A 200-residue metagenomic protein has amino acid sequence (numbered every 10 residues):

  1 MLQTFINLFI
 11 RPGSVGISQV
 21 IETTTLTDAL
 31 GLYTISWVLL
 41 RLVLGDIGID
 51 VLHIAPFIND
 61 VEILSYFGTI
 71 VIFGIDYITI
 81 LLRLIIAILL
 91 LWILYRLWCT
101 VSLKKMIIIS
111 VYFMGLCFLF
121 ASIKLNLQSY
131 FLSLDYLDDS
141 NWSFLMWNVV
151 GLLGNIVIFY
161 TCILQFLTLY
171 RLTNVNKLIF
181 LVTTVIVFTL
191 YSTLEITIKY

Functional and structural regions predicted by a protein language model:
M1-I72: N-terminal juxtamembrane cytosolic/stromal segments of multi-pass membrane proteins
M1-P12, G68-A87, N148-N155: Alpha-helical transmembrane segments and their immediate interhelical/interface regions in integral membrane proteins
V20-S36, K104-V111, N176-V185: Alpha-helical transmembrane segments and their helix-start/interface "positive-inside/aromatic belt" motifs in integral
G31-L44, L82-L90, G115, V157-T161: Hydrophobic alpha-helical transmembrane segments of multi-pass integral membrane proteins
V38-L42, M114-S122, F188-I196: Aromatic-anchored segments of alpha-helical transmembrane domains
L42, I93-V101, L169-T173: Structural signal for the C-terminal ends of transmembrane alpha-helices and the immediately following loop
I58-D139: Alpha-helical transmembrane segments with an aromatic anchor "belt"
L134-Y200: Terminal transmembrane helical module of multi-pass membrane proteins
